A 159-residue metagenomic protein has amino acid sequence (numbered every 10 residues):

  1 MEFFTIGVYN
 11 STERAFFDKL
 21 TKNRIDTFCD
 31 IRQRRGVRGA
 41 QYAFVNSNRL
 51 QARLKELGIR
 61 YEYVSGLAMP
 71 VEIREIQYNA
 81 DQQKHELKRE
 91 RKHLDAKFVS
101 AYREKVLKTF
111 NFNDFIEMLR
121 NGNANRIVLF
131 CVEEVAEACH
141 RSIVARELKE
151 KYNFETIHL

Functional and structural regions predicted by a protein language model:
M1-L159: Residues lining hydrophobic/aromatic ligand-binding pockets adjacent to catalytic sites
